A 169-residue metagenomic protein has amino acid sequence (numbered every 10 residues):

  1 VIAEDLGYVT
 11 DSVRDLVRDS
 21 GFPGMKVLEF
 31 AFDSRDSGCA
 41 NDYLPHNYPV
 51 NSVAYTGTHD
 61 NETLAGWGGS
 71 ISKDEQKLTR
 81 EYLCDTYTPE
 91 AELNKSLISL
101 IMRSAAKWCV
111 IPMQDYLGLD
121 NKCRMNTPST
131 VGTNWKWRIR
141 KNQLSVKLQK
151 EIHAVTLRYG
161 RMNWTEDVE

Functional and structural regions predicted by a protein language model:
I2-E169: Catalytic cores of glycan-processing enzymes that make or break glycosidic bonds
